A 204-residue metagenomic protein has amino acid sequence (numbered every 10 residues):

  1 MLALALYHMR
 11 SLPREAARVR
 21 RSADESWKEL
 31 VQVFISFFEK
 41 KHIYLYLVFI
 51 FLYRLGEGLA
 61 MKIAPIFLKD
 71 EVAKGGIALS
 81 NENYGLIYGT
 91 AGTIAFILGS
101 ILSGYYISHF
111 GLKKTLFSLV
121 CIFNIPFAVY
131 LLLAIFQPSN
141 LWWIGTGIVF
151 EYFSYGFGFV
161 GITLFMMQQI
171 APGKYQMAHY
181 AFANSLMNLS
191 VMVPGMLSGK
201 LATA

Functional and structural regions predicted by a protein language model:
L2-A17: C-terminal membrane-cytosol helix-exit motif in multi-pass small-molecule transporters
E15-L47: Juxtamembrane intracellular "pre-TM" segments in multi-pass secondary transporters
E39-A60, V149: Pair of pore-lining "gating" transmembrane helices in MFS-fold secondary transporters
Y53, K62-G85: Short amphipathic helix-loop junctions that connect adjacent transmembrane helices in Major Facilitator Superfamily/SLC
N81-E82, G173-A183: Loop-to-transmembrane helix entry/capping segments in MFS-fold secondary transporters and related SLC/MFSD carriers
L98-F117, A202-T203: Helix-to-loop junctions at the C-terminal end of transmembrane segments in multipass secondary transporters
C121-S139: C-terminal ends and interior cores of transmembrane alpha-helices in multi-pass membrane transporters/permeases
F157-P172: Intracellular juxtamembrane helix-capping segments at the cytosolic ends of symmetry-related transmembrane helices
